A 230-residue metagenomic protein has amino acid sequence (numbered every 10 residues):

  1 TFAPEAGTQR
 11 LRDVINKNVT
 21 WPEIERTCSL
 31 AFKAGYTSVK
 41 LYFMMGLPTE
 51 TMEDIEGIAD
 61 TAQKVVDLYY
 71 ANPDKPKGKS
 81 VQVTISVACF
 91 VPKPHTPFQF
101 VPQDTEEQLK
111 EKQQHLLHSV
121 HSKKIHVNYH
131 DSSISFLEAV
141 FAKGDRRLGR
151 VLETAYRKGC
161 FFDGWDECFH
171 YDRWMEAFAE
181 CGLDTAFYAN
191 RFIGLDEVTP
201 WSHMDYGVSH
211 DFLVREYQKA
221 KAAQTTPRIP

Functional and structural regions predicted by a protein language model:
T1-G7, V83-V91: Non-cysteine beta-strand/loop elements that form the S-adenosyl-L-methionine
T1-Y70, D74-K77, T96-Q108: Conserved non-cysteine loop/helix-boundary elements of the Radical SAM core domain that shape
G35-T37, K79-V83, K123-I125: Short, well-ordered coil/turn segments that N-cap beta-strands
Y70-P76, H115-D131: Flexible helix-coil linker/hinge segments at domain or subdomain boundaries
V87-P97, S133-F141: Short, conserved secondary-structure transition motifs
V101, Q108-K123, R157: C-terminal helicase module of SF1/SF2 nucleic-acid helicases/translocases
H121-P230: Radical SAM enzyme core and accessory elements
